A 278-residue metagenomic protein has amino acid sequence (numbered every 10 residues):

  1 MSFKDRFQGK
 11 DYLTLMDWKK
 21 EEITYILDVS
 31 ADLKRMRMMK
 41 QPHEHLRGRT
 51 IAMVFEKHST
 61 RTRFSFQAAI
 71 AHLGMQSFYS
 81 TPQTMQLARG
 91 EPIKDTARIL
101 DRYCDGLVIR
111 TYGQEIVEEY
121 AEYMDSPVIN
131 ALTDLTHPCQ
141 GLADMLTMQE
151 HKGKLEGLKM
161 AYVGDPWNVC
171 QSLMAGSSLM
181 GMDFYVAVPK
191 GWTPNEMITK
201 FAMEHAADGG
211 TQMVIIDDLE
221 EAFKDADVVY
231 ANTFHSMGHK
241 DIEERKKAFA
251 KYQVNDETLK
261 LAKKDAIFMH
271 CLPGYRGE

Functional and structural regions predicted by a protein language model:
M1-F64, A68, T136: Positively charged, low-complexity intrinsically disordered leader regions
L46-I51, E156-L158, D265: Phosphate-coordination loops involved in phosphoryl transfer and adenosine-cofactor binding
T50-Y103: Active-site cofactor/substrate anionic-group-binding motifs, chiefly glycine- and Lys/Arg-rich phosphate-binding loops
E56-A68, E150-A231: Glycine-rich phosphate/diphosphate-binding loop of Rossmann-like nucleotide-binding domains
L73, Y103, Y123-D125, M180 (+1 more regions): Short, structured coil segments at secondary-structure junctions
Q83-T84, L132-T136, P189-W192: Short, acidic/turn-prone active-site loops that include or flank metal/cofactor- and phosphate-binding residues
A97-R98, D105-G176, H270: Anion-binding alpha/beta catalytic cores of soluble intermediary-metabolism enzymes, centered on
M203-E278: Rossmann-like adenosine-cofactor binding region
